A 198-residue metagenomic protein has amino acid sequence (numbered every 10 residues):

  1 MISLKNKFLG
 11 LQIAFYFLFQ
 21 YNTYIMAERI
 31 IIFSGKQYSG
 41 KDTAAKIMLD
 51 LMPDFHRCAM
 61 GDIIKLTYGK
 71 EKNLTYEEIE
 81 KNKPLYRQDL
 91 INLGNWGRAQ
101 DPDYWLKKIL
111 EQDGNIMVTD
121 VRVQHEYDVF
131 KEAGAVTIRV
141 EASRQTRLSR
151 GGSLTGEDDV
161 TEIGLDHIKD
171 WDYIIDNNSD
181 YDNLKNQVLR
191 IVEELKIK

Functional and structural regions predicted by a protein language model:
L4, L9, L18-Q20: Short hydrophobic targeting helices and cationic amphipathic motifs that mediate membrane/organellar targeting
F33: Hydrophobic anchor at the beta1->P-loop junction of P-loop NTPases
K36: P-loop (Walker A) phosphate-binding loop of NTP-binding proteins
K41: Conserved lysine of the Walker
A44: Hydrophobic positions on the alpha1 helix immediately C-terminal to the Walker A/P-loop
H56, K108-R150: ATP-dependent NMP and nucleoside kinases share a basic, alpha-helical "lid"
C58-I116: ATP-dependent small-molecule kinase phosphotransfer cores that center on conserved nucleotide phosphate-binding segments
Y104, K131, V140-K198: Small-molecule kinase domains that catalyze NTP-dependent phosphoryl transfer to phosphate-bearing small molecules
